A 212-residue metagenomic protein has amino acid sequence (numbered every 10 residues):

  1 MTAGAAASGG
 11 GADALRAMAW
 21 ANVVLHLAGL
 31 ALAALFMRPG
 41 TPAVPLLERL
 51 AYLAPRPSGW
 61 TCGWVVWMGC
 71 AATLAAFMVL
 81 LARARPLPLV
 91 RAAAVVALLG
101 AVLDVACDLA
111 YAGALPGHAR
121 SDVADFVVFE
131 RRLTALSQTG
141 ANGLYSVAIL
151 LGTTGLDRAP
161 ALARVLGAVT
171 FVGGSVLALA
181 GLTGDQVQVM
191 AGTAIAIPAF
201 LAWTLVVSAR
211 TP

Functional and structural regions predicted by a protein language model:
T2-P212: Hydrophobic, aromatic-enriched alpha-helical segments typical of multi-pass transmembrane helices
